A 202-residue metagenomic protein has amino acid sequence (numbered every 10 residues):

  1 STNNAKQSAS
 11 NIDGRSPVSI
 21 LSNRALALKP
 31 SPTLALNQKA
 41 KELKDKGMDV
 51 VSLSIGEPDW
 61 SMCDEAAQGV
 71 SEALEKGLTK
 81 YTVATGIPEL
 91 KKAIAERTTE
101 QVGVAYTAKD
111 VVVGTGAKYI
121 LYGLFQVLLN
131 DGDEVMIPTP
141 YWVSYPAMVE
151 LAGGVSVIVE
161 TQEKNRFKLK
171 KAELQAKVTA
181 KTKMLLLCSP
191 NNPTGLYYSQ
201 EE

Functional and structural regions predicted by a protein language model:
S1-I20: Basic/polar N-terminal segments that are highly enriched at the extreme N-terminus, encompassing both cleavable
G14-P17, S22, L26-G116, G123: N-terminal small-domain helix-loop-helix segment of the aminotransferase-like
A105-V111, D131-E134, K181: Short acidic capping loops at alpha-helix termini that bridge into adjacent secondary structure
V127-V149: Conserved PLP-anchoring active-site segment centered on the Schiff-base-forming lysine
T139, I158-Q162: Short beta->alpha connector loops at strand-helix junctions that form conserved, small/polar/Pro-enriched
E150-V157: A short helix-loop-beta submotif of the ANL/AMP-binding
T161-E202: Active-site phosphate-binding strand-loop segment of PLP-dependent enzymes
